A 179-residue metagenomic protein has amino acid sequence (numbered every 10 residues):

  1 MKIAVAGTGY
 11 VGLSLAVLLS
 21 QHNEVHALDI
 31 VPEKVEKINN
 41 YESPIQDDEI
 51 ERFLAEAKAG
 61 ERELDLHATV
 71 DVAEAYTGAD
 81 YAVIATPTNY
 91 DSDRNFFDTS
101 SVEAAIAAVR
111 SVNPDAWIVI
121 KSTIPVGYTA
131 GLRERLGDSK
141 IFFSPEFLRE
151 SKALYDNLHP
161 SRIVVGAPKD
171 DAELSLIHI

Functional and structural regions predicted by a protein language model:
M1-S43: NAD(P)+-binding Rossmann beta1-loop-alpha1 motif at the extreme N-terminus of oxidoreductases
E24, I30-Y81, T88-N95: Conserved N-terminal Rossmann-fold NAD(P) cofactor-binding segment
G78-A79, D115, P160: Local beta-strand N-terminus motif with an aromatic residue
A82-I84, I120, V165: Redox-cofactor binding/interface segments in oxidoreductases and associated redox assembly factors
Y90-K152: Rossmann-like NAD(P)(H) cofactor-binding subdomain of soluble oxidoreductases
T123-P125, L154-L174: Short beta-strand and adjoining strand-loop segment in the mid-core of the Rossmann-like NAD(P)-dependent dehydrogenase
I177-I179: Conserved small/polar residues in nucleotide/adenosyl-binding loops
